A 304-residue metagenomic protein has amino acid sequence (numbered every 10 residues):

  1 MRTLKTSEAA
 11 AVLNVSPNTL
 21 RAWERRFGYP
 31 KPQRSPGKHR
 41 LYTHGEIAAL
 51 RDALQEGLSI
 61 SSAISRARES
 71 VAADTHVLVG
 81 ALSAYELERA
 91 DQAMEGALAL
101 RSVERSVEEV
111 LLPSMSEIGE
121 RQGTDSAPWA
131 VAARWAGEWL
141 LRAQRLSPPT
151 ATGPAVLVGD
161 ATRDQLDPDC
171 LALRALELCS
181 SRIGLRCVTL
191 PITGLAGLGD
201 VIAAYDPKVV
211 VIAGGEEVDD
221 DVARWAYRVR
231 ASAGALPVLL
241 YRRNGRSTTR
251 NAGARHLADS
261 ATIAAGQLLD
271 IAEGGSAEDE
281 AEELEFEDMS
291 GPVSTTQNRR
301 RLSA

Functional and structural regions predicted by a protein language model:
M1-R2: A detector for short, charged/polar N-terminal pre-domain segments
T6: Helix-turn-helix DNA-binding elements, focusing on the entry/boundary residues of the two helices that contact DNA
A11-S147: Long amphipathic alpha-helical segments
R142-A304: C-terminal regulatory/effector modules of DNA-binding transcriptional regulators
